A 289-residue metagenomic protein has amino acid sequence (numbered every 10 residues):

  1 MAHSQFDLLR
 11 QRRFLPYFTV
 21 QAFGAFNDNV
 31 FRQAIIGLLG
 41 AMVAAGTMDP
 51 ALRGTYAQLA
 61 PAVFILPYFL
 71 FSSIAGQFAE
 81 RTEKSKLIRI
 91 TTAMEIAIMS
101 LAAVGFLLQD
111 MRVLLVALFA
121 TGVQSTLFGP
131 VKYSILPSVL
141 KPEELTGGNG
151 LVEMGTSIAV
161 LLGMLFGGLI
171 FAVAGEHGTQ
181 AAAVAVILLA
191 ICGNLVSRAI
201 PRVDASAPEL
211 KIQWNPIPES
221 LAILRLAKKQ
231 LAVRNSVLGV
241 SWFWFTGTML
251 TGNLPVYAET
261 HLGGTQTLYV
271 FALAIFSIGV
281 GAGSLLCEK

Functional and structural regions predicted by a protein language model:
M1-L15, V203-L238, H261: Juxtamembrane intracellular "pre-TM" segments in multi-pass secondary transporters
L15-Q33, A60-I98, V113-A172, A190 (+6 more regions): Substrate-agnostic recognition of the 12-TM MFS/MFS-like secondary transporter fold
A34-T47, A102-L108, L162-V186, T260-H261: Transmembrane alpha-helix termini and helix-breaking/packing motifs in multi-pass membrane transporters
L38, M42-V43, R81, I135-V139 (+1 more regions): Helix-to-coil boundary motifs at intracellular loop junctions of multi-pass secondary transporters
A44, R53, E83-K84, D110 (+2 more regions): A helix-boundary/kink motif common to multi-pass secondary transporters, especially Major Facilitator Superfamily
G46-I65, E259-S277: Loop-to-transmembrane helix entry
I98-Q109, V173-A174, L195-V203: Helix-loop junctions at the membrane-solvent interface of multi-pass transporters, primarily the C-terminal
S134, S138-V139, E143, G178 (+1 more regions): Helix-loop junctions on the cytosolic side of multi-pass membrane transporters, especially the intracellular loop
